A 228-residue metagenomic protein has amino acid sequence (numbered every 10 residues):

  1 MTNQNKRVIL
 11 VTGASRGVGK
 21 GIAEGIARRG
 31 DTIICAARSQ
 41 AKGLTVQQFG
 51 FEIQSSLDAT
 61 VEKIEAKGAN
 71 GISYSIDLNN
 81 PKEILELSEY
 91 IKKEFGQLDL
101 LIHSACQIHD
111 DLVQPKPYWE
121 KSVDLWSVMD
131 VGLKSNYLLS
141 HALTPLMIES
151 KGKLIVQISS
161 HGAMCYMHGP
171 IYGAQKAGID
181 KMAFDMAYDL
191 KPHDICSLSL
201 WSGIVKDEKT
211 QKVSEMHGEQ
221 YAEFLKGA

Functional and structural regions predicted by a protein language model:
K6-R7, A69-N70, G96-L98, L146-H161 (+1 more regions): Active-site loop of short-chain dehydrogenase/reductase
T12, L98-D111, G132, Q157 (+1 more regions): Rossmann-fold scaffold of SDR-type NAD(P)-dependent oxidoreductases
S15-G17: Conserved glycine-rich cofactor-binding loop
R29-A59: Conserved glycine-rich Rossmann-like NAD(P)H-binding loop of the short-chain dehydrogenase/reductase
Q54-S55, S75-E86: The beta1-alpha1 cofactor-binding region of Rossmann-like NAD(H)/NADP(H)-dependent oxidoreductases
E86-K93, L112-V131: Active-site Tyr-X3-Lys motif and surrounding loop/helix of classical short-chain dehydrogenase/reductase
E89, K93, D130-K151, A187-Y188 (+1 more regions): Amphipathic alpha-helical dimer-interface segment in Rossmann-like NAD(P)H-dependent oxidoreductases
Q107-D111, W119-D124, I148, L154-G178 (+2 more regions): Catalytic loop of short-chain dehydrogenase/reductase
